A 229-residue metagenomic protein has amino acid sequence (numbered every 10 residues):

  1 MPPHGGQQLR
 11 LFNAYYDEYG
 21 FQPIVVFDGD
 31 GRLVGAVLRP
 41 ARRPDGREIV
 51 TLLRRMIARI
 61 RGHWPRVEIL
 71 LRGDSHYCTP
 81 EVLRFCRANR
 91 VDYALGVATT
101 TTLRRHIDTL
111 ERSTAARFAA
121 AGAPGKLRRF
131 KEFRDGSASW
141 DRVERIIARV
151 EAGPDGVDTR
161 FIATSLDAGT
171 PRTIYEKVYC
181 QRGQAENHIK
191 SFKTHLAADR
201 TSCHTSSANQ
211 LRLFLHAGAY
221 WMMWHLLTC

Functional and structural regions predicted by a protein language model:
M1, G31, L70-C78, Y93 (+3 more regions): Short, conserved catalytic/metal-binding motifs centered on acidic residues
M1-I24: Active-site-proximal, Lys/Arg-enriched surface segment that forms a nucleic-acid-binding/basic interface patch
Q22-R32: Short conserved beta-strand segments at catalytic cores or DNA/RNA-binding microdomains of nucleic-acid binding
L38-G62: Active-site beta-loop-alpha junctions of metal-dependent nucleic acid enzymes, especially the RNase H-like/DDE
R39-A41, H76-C78, A98-T100: Active-site beta-loop-alpha junctions enriched in small/polar residues
L83-D92: Short, surface-exposed basic-aromatic patches at helix termini and helix-loop junctions that form
D92-T194: An anionic, glycine-rich sequence signature occurring as long contiguous blocks
T170-S206, L211, L215, A219-W224: Short amphipathic alpha-helical "interface-anchor" segments enriched in bulky aromatics
